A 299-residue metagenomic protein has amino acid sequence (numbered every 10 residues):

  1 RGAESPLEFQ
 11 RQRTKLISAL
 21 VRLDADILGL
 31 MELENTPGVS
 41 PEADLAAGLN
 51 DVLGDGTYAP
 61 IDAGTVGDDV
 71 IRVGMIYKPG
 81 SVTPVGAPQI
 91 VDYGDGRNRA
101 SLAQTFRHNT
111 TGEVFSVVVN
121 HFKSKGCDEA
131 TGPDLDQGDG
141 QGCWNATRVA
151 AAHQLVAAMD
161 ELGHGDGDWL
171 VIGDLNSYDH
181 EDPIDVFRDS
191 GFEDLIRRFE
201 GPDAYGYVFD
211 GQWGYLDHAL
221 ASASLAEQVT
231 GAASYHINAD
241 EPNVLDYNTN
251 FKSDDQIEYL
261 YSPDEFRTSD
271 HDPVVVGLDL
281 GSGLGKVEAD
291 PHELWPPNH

Functional and structural regions predicted by a protein language model:
R1-G281: Divalent cation-coordinating acidic motifs and surrounding scaffolds that mediate Ca2+/Mg2+/Mn2+/Zn2+-dependent binding
G140, N298-H299: Acidic, glycine-anchored loop motifs typical of Ca2+
G281-N298: Residue-level detector of functionally pivotal "anchor" positions at catalytic/ligand-binding pockets or at interdomain
